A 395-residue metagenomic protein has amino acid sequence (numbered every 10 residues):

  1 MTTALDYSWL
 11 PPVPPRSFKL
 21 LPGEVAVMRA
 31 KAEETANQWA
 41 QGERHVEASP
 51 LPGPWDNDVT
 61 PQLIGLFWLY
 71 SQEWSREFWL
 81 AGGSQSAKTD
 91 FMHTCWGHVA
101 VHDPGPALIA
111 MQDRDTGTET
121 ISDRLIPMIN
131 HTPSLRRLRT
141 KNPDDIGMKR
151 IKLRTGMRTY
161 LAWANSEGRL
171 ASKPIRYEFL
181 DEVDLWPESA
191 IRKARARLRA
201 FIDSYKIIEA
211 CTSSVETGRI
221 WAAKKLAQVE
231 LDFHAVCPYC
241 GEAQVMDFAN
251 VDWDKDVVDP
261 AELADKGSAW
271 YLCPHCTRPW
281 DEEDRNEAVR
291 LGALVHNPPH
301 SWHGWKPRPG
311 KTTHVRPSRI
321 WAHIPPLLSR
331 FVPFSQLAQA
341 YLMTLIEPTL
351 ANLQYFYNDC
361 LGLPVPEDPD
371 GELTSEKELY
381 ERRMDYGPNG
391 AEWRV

Functional and structural regions predicted by a protein language model:
T2-V395: Phosphate/NTP-binding elements of NTP-utilizing enzymes
